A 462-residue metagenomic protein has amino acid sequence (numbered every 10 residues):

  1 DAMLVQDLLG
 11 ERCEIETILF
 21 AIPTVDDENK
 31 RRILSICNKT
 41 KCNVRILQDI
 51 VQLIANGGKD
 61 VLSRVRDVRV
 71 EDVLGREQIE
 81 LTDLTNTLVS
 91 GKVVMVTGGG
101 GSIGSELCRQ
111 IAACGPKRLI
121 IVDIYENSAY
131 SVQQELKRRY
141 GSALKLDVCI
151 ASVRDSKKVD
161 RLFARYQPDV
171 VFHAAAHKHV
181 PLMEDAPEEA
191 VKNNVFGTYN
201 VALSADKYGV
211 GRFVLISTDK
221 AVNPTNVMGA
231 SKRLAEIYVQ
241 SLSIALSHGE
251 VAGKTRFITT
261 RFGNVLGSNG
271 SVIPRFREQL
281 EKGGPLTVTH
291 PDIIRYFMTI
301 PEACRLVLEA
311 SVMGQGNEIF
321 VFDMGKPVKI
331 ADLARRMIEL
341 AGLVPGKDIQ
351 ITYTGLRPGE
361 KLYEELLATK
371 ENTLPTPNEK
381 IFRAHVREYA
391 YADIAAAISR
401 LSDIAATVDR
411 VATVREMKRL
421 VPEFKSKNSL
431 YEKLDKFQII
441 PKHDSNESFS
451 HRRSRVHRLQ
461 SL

Functional and structural regions predicted by a protein language model:
D1-N43, N127-S131, R138, L146-D147 (+1 more regions): A solvent-exposed beta-alpha-beta segment
M3, K30-V93, D206: Flexible, Lys/Arg-rich cytosolic regulatory linkers and terminal tails that connect or flank
L9-E16, P116-K117, F163, Q167-F172 (+2 more regions): Proline-aspartate-enriched helix->loop->beta-strand connector
R31-L47, R118-Y125, R165, V170 (+1 more regions): NAD(P)-cofactor binding segment of oxidoreductase domains
A55-G57, H173, H177-I237, S241 (+1 more regions): Conserved Rossmann-fold NAD(P)-dependent oxidoreductase catalytic core, especially the SDR/UDP-sugar
L84-L88, S241-L462: Strand-loop microenvironment adjacent to phosphate/nucleotide-handling motifs in alpha/beta enzyme folds
V94-C114: N-terminal Rossmann NAD(P)H-binding glycine-rich loop of SDR-like oxidoreductase domains
I150-V170: Conserved Rossmann-fold cofactor-binding substructure of NAD(P)-dependent oxidoreductases
